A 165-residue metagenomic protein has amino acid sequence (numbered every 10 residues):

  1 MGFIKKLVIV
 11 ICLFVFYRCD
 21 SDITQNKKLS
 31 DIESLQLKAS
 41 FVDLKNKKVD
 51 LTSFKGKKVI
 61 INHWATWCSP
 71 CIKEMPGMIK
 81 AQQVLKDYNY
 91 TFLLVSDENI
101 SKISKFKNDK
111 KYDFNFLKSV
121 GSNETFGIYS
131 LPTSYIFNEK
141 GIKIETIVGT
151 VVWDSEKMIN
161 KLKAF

Functional and structural regions predicted by a protein language model:
G2-V10: Sec-dependent signal peptide recognition, specifically the positively charged N-region followed immediately by
V15-R18: C-terminal motif of bacterial Sec signal peptides marking the signal peptidase cleavage site
D20-L51: N-terminal "domain-start" segment that seeds a small globular fold
K57-V59, H63-W67, S130: Short pre-active-site segment immediately N-terminal to redox-active cysteine/selenocysteine motifs in thiol-based
H63-K80: Conserved redox-active cysteine motifs that mediate thiol-disulfide chemistry, especially di-cysteine Cys-X(1-2)-Cys
K86-F92: A conserved nucleotide-sugar
L93, S104-K140: Short, internal strand/loop/helix patches that form the active-site neighborhood or redox-interaction surface
I136-F165: Thiol-/selenol-based redox modules, centered on thioredoxin-like and closely related oxidoreductase domains
